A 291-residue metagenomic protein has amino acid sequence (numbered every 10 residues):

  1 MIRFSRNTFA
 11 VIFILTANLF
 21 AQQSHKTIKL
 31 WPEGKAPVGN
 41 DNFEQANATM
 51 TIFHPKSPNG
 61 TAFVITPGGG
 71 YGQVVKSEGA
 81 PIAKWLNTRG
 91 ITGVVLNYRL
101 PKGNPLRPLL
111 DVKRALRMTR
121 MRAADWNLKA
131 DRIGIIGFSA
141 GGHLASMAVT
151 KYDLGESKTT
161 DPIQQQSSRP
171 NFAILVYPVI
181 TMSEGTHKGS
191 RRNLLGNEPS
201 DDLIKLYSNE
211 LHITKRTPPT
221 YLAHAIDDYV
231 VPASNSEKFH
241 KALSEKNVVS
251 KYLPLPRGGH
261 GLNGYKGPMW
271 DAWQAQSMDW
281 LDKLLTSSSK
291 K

Functional and structural regions predicted by a protein language model:
Q22-P58: N-terminal cap/lid segment of alpha/beta-hydrolase-fold proteins
E33, P178-H212, P218: Mobile cap/lid helix-loop segments that gate and shape the active-site cleft of serine hydrolases
D41, A233, E237-K291: C-terminal catalytic histidine-bearing segment of alpha/beta-hydrolase fold enzymes
G60-G68: Short beta-strand element of the alpha/beta-hydrolase
P67-G72, I226: Active-site glycine-rich loops that stabilize anionic/oxyanionic intermediates across multiple enzyme folds
V74-K76, P81, L96-A130, Y265-A272: Catalytic nucleophile-loop/oxyanion-hole region of alpha/beta-hydrolase and closely related hydrolase-like folds
R114-K188, I204: Primarily recognizes the serine-hydrolase "nucleophile elbow" in alpha/beta-hydrolase and SGNH/GDSL folds
L222-H224, D228: Short beta-strand/loop motif that positions the catalytic acidic residue of the alpha/beta-hydrolase fold
